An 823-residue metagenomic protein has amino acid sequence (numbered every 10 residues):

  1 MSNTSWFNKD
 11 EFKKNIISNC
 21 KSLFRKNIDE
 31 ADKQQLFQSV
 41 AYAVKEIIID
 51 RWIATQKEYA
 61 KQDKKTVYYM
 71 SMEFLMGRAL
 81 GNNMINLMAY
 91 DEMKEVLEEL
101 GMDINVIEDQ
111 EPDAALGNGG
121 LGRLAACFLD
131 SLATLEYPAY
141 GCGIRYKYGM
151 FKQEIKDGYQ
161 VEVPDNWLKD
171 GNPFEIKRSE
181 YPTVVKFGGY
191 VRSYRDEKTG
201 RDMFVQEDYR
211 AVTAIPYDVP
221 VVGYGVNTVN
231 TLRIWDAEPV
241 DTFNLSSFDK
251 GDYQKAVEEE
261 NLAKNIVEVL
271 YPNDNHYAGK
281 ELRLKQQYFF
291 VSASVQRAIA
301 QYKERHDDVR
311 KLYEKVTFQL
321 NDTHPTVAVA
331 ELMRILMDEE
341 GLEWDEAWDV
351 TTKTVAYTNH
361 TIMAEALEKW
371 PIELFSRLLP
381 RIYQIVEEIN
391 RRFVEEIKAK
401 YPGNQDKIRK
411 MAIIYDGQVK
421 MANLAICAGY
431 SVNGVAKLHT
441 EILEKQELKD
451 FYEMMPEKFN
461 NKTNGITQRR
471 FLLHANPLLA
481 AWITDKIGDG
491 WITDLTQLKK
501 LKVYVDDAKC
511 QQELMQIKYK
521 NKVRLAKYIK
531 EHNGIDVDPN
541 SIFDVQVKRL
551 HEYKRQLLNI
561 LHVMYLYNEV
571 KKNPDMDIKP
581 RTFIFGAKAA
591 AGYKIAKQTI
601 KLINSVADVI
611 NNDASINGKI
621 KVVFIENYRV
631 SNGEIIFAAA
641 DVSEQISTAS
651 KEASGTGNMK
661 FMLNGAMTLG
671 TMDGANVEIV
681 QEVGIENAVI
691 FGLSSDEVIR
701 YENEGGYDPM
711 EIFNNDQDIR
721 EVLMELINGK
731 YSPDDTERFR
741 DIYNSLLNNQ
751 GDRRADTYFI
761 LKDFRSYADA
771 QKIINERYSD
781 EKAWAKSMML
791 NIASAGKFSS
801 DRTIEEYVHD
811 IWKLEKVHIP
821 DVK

Functional and structural regions predicted by a protein language model:
M1-K823: A conserved ligand/cofactor-binding region detector
